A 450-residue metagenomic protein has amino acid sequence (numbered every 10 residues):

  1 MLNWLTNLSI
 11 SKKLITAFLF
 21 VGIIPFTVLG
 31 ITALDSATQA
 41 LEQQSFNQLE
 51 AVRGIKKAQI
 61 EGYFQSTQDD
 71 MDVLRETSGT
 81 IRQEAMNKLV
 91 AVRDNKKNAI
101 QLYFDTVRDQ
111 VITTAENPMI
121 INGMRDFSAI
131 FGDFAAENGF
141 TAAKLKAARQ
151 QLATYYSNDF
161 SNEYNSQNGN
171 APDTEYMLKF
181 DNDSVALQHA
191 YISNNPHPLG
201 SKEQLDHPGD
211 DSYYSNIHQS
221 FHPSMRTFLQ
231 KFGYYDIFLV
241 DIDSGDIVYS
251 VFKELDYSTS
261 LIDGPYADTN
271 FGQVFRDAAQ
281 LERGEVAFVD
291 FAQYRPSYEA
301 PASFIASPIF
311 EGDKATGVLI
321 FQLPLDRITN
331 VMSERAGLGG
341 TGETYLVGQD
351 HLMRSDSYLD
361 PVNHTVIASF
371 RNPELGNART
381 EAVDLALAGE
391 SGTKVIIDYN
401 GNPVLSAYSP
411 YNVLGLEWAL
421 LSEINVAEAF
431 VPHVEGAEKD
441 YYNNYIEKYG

Functional and structural regions predicted by a protein language model:
M1-S11, A40-Q43, D109, A129 (+3 more regions): Non-catalytic regulatory/interaction regions at protein termini and inter-domain linkers
L8-Q39, Q43-Q48, V52, Y63-D70 (+5 more regions): Extreme N-terminal signal-anchor transmembrane helix of membrane signaling/transducer proteins, especially in bacteria
A33, L319-F321, L420-S422: Sensory beta-strand/linker motifs that couple input domains to effectors
E42-S78, R82-E116, S128, F221 (+2 more regions): N-terminal membrane-insertion helices
K57, E61-Q68, R75, K97 (+9 more regions): Amphipathic alpha-helical bundle/coiled-coil segments
S66-V73, L102-N122, D126, A136-N194 (+6 more regions): Short N-terminal helix-loop-first-beta-strand/juxtamembrane motif that initiates sensory/input modules
I130-N158, V248-D290, E311-G312, L323-E417 (+1 more regions): Intrinsic low-complexity, intrinsically disordered coil/linker regions enriched in small/polar and charged residues
A190-S193, H197-G200, L205-Q322, E390-P403: Extracytoplasmic/periplasmic ligand-binding sensor regions of membrane-associated signaling proteins
